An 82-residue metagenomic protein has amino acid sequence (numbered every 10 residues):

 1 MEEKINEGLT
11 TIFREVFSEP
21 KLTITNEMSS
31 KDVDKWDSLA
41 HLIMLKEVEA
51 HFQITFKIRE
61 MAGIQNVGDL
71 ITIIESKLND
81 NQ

Functional and structural regions predicted by a protein language model:
E2-W36, A40-K46, A50-Q82: Phosphopantetheine-dependent thiolation modules in NRPS/PKS and related acyl-activating systems
